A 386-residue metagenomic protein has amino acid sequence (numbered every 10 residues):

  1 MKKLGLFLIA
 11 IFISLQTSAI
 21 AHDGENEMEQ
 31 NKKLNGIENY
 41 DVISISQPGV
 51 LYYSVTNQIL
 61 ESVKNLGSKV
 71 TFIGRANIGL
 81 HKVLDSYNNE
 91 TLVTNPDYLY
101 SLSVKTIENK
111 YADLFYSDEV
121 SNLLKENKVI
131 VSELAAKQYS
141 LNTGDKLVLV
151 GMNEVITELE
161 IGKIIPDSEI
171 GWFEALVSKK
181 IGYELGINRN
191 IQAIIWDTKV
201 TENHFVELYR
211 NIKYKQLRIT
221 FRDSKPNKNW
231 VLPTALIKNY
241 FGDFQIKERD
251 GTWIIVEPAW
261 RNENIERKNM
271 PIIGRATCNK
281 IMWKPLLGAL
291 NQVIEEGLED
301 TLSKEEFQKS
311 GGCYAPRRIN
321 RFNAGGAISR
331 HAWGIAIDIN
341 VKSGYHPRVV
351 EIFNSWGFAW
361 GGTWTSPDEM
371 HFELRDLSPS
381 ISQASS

Functional and structural regions predicted by a protein language model:
K3-Q30: Hydrophobic alpha-helical transmembrane segments of multi-pass inner-membrane transport and secretion
I20-E61: Membrane-interface junction motifs in transport/secretion proteins
G36-E38, I164-Q216: Small-residue transmembrane helix packing/gating motifs
F72-L123: The feature marks short, hydrophobic/small-residue-biased sequence motifs that occur predominantly
F115-N190: Hydrophobic secondary-structure segments that place a key small or acidic residue at a functional site
F241-E305: Active-site acidic/histidine clusters and adjacent loop/turn architecture that either coordinate catalytic ions
Q292-A332: Active-site-adjacent loop/helix surface patches within enzyme catalytic domains that shape the substrate-binding cleft
Y314, R321-S386: Catalytic cores and adjacent binding grooves of peptidoglycan-active enzymes
